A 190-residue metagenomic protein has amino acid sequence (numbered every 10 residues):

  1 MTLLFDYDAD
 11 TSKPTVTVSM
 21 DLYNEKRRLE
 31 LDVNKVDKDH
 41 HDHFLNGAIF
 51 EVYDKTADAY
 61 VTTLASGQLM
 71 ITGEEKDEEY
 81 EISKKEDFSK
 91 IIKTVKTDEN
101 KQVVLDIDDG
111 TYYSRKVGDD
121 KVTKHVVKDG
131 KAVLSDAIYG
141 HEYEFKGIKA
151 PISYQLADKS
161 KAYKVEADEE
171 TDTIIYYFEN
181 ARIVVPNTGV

Functional and structural regions predicted by a protein language model:
M1-V190: Solvent-exposed loop/turn and edge beta-strand elements of beta-rich ligand-binding domains
